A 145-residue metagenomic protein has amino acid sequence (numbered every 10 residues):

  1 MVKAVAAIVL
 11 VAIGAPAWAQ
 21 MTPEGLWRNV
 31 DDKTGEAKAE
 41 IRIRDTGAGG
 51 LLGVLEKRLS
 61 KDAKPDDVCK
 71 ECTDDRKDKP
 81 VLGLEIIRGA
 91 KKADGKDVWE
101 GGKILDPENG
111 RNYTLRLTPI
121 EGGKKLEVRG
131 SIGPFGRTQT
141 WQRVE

Functional and structural regions predicted by a protein language model:
M1-A4: Positively charged n-region of N-terminal signal peptides that target proteins for export
A6-A7, A17: Cleavable N-terminal signal peptides
I13-A19: Sec/Tat signal peptide C-region and signal peptidase I cleavage site
E24, N29-L115: Central antiparallel beta-sheet cores of small beta-barrel/beta-sandwich binding domains
T34, E108, E121, I132-P134: A generic beta-sheet turn/junction motif
G47, I120-G122: Structural motif
G123, I132-E145: Edge beta-strand at a domain terminus
